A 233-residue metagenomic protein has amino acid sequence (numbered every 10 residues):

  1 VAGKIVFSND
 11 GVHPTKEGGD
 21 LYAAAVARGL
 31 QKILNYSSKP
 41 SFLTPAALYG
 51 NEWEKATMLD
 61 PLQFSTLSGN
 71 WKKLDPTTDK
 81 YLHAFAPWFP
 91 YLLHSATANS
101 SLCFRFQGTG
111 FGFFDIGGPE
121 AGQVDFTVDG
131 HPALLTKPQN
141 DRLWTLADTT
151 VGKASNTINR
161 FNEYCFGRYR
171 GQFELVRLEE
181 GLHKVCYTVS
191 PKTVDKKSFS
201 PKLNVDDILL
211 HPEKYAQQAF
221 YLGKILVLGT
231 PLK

Functional and structural regions predicted by a protein language model:
V1: Active-site-proximal cofactor/substrate-binding loop regions of enzyme domains
I5-K233: Conserved catalytic region of serine esterases and O-acyltransferases that act on ester linkages in lipids
